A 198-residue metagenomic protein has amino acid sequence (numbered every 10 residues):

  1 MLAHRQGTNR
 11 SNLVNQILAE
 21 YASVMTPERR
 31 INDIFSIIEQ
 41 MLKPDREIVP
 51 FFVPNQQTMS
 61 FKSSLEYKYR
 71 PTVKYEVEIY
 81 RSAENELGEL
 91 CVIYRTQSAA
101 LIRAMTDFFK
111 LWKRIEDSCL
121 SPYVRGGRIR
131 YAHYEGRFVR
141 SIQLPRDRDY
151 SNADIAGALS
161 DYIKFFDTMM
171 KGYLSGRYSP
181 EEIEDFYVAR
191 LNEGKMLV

Functional and structural regions predicted by a protein language model:
M1-I17, E28, D33-I34: Surface-exposed, Lys/Arg-rich phosphate-binding patches that contact polyanionic backbones
Q16-I17, M41-L42, L120-S121: Short, surface-exposed, polar/charged, turn-prone segments marking secondary-structure boundaries
S23-Q56: Short, positively charged interaction helices/loops
F35-D45, L90-I102: Short, charge-rich amphipathic segments
F51-T96: Amphipathic, interaction-prone secondary-structure segments
T96-V198: Charged, low-complexity intrinsically disordered regulatory/assembly segments
